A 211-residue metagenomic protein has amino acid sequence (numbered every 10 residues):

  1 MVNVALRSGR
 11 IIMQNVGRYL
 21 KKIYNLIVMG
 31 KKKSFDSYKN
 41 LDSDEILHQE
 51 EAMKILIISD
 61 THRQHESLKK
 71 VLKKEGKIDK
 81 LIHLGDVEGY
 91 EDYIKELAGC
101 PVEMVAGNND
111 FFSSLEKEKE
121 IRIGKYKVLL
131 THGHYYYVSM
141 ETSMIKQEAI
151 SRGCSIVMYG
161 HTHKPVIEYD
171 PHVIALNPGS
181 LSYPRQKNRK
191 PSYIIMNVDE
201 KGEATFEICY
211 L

Functional and structural regions predicted by a protein language model:
M1-M13: Extreme N-terminal basic, low-complexity initiation segments that serve as generic localization/processing leaders
N15, Y19-G30, F35-H48, K54-I123: Core catalytic region of metal-dependent phosphoesterases/phosphodiesterases, especially metallo-beta-lactamase-like
I23, I27-F35, Q49-A52, K69 (+3 more regions): Binuclear metal-dependent phosphoesterase catalytic core
K54-D60, K127-H134, I174-G179: Active-site-proximal beta-strand elements of phosphoester/diester hydrolases
H62-E66, V87-D92, N109-S114, Y136-M140 (+2 more regions): Active-site environment of divalent metal-dependent phosphoester hydrolases
K80, Y126-V128, I156: Structural motif
F111, L115-R152, S182-Q186: Active-site-proximal segments of metal-dependent phosphoesterases and phosphodiesterases across multiple
K119, V166-E168, S192-M196: Short beta-strand scaffold segments in enzyme catalytic cores
